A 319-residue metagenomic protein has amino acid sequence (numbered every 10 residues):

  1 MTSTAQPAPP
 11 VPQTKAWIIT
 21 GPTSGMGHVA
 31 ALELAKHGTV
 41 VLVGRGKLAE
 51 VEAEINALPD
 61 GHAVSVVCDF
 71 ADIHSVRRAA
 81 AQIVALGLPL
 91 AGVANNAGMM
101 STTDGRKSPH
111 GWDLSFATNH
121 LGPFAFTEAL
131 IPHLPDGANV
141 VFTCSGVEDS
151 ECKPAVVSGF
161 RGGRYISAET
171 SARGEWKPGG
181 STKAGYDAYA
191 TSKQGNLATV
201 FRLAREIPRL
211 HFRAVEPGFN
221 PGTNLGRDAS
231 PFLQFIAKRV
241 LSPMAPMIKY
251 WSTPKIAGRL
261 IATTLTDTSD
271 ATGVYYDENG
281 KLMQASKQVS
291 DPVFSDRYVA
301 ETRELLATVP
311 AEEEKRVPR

Functional and structural regions predicted by a protein language model:
T2-P221, E312-V317: Rossmann-fold NAD(P)H-dependent dehydrogenase/reductase core
W17, L32, V274-R319: C-terminal helix-and-tail extensions that cap enzymatic domains
C68, S115, K249, K287-S290: Pocket-edge positions in alpha/beta enzyme catalytic cores
A79, G195, T199, A257-L260 (+1 more regions): Alpha-helical packing segments of well-folded alpha/beta enzyme cores
L86, D267-S269, T308-V309: Generic structural signal for alpha-helix termini and adjacent loop/cap motifs
C152-V156, N224-A229, K287-V289: Short aromatic-enriched loop/helix-cap "lid" or pocket-rim segments at secondary-structure transitions that line
G162-G163, S171, K177-Y186, F219-I256: Alpha-helical membrane-targeting segments
R239-M283, P292-R297, E304: C-terminal helical subdomain
